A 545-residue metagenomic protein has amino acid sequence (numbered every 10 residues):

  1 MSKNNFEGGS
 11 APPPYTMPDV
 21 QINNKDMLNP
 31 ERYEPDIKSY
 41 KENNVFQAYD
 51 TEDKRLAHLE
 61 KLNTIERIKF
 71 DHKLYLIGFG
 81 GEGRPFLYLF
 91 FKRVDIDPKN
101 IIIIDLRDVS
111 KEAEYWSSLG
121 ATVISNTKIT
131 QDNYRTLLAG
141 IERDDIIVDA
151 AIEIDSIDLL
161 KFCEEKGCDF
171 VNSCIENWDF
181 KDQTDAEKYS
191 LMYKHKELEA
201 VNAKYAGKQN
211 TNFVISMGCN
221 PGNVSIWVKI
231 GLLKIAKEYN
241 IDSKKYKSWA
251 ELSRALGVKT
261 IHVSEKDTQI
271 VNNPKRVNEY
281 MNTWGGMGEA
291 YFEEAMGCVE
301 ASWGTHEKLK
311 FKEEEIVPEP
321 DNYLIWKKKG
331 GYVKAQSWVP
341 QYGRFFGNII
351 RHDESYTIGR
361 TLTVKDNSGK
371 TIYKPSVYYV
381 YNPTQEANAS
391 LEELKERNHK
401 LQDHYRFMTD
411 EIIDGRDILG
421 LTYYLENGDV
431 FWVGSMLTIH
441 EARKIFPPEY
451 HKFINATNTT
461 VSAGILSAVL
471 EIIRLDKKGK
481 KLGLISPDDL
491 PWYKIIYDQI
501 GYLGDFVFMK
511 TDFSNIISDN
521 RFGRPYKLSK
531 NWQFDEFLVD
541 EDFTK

Functional and structural regions predicted by a protein language model:
S2-K69: Glycine/serine-rich phosphate-binding loop and adjoining beta1-alpha1 elements at the start of nucleotide-handling
E82: Hydrophobic/small residue at the entry helix of a nucleotide-binding pocket
P98-Y115: NAD(P)-binding Rossmann-fold cofactor-contacting core
D132-E142: Short amphipathic alpha-helix with an adjacent loop that forms part of the alpha/beta core around
V148-S156: N-terminal glycine-rich "phosphate-gripper" loop used for MgATP/nucleotide binding and carboxylate activation
L160, E164, S173-Q209: Rossmann-fold NAD(P)-binding glycine/threonine-rich loop
K234-K545: C-terminal catalytic/substrate-binding lobe primarily of soluble NAD(P)-dependent oxidoreductases
